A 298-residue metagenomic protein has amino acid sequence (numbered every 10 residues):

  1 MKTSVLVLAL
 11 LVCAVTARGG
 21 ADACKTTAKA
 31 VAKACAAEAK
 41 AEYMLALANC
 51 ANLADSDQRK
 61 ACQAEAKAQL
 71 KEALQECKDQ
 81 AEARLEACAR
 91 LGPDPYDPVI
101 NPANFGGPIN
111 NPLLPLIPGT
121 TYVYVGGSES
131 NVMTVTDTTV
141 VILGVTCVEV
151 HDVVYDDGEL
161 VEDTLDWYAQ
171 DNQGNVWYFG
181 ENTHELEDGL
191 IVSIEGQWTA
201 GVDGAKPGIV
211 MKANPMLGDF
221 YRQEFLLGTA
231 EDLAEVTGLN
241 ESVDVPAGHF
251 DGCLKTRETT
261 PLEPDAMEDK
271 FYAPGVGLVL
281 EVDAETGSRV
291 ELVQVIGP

Functional and structural regions predicted by a protein language model:
M1-V5: Positively charged n-region of N-terminal signal peptides that target proteins for export
L8-A9, G297: A ubiquitous, low-specificity "background" feature that marks scattered single residues across proteins without
A9-A17: Hydrophobic h-region of N-terminal signal peptides that target proteins for export in Gram-negative bacteria
R18-D94: Soluble, non-transmembrane alpha-helical interaction regions
A64-P298: Conserved functional acidic sites
